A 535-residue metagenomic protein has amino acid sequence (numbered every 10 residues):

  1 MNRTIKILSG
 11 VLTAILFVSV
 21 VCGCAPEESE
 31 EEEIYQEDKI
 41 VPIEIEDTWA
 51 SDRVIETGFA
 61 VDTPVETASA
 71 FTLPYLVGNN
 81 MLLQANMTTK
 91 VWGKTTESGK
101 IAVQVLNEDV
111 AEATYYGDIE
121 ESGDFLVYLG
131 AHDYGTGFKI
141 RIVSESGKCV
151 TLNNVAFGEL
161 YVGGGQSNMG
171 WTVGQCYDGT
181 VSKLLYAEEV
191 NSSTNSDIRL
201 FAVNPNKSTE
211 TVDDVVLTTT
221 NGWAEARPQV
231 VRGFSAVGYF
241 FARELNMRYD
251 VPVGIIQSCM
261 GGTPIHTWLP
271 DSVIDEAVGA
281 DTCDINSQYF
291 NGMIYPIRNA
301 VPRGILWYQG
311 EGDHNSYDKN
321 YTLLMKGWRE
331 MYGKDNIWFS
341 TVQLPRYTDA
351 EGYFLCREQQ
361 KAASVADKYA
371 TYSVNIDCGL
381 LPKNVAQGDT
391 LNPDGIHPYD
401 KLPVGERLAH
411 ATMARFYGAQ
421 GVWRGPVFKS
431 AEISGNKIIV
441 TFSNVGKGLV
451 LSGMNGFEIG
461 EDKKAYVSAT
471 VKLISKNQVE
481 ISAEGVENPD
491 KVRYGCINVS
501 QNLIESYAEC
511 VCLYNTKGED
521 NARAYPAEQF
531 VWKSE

Functional and structural regions predicted by a protein language model:
M1-V11: Bacterial N-terminal signal peptides that target proteins for export
V11-V20: Bacterial N-terminal signal peptides
V20-E33: Sec-dependent signal peptide cleavage junction
I34, K39-I43: Low-complexity, Pro/Thr/Ser/Glu-rich flexible segments characteristic of extracytoplasmic/periplasmic regions
P42-E535: Cell-envelope and extracellular/periplasmic
